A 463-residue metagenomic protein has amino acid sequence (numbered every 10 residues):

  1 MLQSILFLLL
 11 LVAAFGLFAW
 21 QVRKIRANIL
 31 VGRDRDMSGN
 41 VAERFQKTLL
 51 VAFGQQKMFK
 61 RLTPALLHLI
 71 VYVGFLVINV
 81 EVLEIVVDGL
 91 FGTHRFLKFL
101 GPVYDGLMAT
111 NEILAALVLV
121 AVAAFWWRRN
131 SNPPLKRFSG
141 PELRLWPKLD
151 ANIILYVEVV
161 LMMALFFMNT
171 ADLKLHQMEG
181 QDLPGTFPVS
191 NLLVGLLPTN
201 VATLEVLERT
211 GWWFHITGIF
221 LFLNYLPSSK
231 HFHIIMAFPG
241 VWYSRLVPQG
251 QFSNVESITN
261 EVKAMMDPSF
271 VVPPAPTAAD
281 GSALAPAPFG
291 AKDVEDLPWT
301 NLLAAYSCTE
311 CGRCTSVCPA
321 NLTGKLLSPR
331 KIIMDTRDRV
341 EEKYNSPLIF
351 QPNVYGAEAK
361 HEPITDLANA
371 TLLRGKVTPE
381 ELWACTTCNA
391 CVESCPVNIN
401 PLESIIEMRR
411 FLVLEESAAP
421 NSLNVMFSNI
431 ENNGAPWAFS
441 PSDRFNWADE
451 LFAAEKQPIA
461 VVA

Functional and structural regions predicted by a protein language model:
M1-A275, M334: Membrane-embedded alpha-helical bundles of multi-pass integral membrane proteins
L2-S131, D296-W299, A305, L327 (+2 more regions): Iron-sulfur-cluster electron-transfer modules
P133-G140, G180-L183, G281, N446-Q457: Short, highly charged low-complexity linear segments
H215-I219, S229-I234, C311-G312, C385 (+2 more regions): P-loop NTPase catalytic cores that bind/hydrolyze ATP
N224, S228-L382, V425-D443: Ferredoxin-type iron-sulfur electron-transfer modules and their immediate structural context
